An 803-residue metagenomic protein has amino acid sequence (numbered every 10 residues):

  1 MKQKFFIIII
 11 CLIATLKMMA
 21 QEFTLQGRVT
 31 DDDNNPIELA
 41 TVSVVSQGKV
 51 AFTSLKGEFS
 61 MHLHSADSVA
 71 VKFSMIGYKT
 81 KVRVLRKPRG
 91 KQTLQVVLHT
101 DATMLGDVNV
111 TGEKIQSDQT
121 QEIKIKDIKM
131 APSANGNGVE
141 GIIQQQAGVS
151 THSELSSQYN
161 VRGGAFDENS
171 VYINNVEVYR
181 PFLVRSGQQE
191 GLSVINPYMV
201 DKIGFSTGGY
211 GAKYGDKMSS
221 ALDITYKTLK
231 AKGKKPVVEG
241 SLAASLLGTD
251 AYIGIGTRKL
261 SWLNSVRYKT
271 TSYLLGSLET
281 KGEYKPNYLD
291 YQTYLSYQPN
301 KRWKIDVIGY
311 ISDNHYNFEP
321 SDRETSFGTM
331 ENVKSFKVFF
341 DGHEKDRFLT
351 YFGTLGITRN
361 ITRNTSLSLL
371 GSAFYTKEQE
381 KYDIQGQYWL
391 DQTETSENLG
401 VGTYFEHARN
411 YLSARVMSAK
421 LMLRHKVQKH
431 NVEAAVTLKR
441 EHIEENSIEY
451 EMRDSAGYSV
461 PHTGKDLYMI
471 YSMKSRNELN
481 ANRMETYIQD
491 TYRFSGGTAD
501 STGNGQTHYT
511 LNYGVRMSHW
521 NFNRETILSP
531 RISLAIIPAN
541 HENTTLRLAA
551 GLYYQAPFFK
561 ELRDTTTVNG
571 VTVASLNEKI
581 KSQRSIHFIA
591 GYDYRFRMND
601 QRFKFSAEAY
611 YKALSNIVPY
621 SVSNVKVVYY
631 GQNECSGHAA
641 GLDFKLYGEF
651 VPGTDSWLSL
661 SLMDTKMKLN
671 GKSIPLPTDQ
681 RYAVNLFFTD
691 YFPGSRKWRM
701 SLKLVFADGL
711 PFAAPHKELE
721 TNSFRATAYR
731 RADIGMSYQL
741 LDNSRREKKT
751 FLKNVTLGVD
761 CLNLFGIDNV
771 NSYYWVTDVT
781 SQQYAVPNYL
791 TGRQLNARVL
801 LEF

Functional and structural regions predicted by a protein language model:
R28-D33, A40-V45, K72-K79, P88-P132 (+3 more regions): Short, acidic, small-residue-rich periplasmic hinge/interaction motif at the N-terminus of Gram-negative outer-membrane
G48-E58: Short, acidic Ser/Thr/Gly-rich low-complexity loop/linker segments typical of extracellular and cell-surface proteins
K79, R86, Q92, I115-N169 (+2 more regions): Periplasmic N-terminal accessory/gating domains of Gram-negative outer-membrane beta-barrel systems
Y273, S321-S326, A539-F588, A609-Y629 (+2 more regions): Surface-exposed extracellular loop regions of Gram-negative outer-membrane beta-barrel proteins, predominantly
Q298-N314, H343-N523, S606-A609, W657: Face-selective signature of the C-terminal outer-membrane beta-barrel domain
S366-S372, K579-Q632, H638, L757-L762 (+1 more regions): Membrane-embedded beta-barrel scaffold of Gram-negative outer-membrane proteins
R493-G496, Y610-A613, Y630-A713: Gram-negative outer-membrane beta-barrel transporters
G653-S656, F706-A713, Y738-F803: C-terminal beta-signal and adjacent terminal beta-strands/loops of Gram-negative outer-membrane beta-barrel proteins
